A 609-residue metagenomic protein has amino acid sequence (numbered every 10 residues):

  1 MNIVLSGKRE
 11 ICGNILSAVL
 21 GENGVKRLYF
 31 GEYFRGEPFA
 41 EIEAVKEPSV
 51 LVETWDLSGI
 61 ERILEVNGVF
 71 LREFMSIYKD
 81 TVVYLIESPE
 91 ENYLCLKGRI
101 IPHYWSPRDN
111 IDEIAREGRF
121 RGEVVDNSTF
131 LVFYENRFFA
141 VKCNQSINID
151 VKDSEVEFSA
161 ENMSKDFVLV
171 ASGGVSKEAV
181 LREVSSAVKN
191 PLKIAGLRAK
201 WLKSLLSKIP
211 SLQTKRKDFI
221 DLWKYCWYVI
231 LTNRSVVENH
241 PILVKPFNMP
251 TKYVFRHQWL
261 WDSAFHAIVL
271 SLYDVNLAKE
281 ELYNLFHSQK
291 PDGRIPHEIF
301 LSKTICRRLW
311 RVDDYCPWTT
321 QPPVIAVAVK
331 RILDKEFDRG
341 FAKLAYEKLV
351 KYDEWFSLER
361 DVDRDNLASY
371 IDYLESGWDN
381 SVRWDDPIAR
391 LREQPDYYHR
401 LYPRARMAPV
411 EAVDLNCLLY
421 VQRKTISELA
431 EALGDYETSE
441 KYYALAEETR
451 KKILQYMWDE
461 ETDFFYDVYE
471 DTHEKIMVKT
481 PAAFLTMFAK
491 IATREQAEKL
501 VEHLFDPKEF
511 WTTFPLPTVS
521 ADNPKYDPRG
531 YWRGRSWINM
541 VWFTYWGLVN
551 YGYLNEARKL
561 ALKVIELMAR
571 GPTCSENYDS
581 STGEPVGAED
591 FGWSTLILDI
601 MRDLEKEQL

Functional and structural regions predicted by a protein language model:
M1-D218, V254, W261, Y273 (+2 more regions): Terminal accessory carbohydrate-recognition/targeting modules of carbohydrate-active enzymes
D166-V168, L277, G293-R294, L485: Beta-sheet entry/capping signal
E183-L197, D218-Y225, D274-H287, D338-S357 (+5 more regions): Extended, well-ordered alpha-helical scaffold segments
K200-S207, Q258-W259, A444, V478 (+1 more regions): Short acidic alpha-helix initiation/capping motifs at coil-to-helix transition points, especially at protein N-termini
R216-H257, F286-Y315, D365-E411, K451-R535 (+1 more regions): Extended glycan-interaction surfaces of carbohydrate-active proteins
R256-I388, N416, I476, R535-A557 (+2 more regions): Aromatic-rich carbohydrate-recognition surfaces in CAZymes
